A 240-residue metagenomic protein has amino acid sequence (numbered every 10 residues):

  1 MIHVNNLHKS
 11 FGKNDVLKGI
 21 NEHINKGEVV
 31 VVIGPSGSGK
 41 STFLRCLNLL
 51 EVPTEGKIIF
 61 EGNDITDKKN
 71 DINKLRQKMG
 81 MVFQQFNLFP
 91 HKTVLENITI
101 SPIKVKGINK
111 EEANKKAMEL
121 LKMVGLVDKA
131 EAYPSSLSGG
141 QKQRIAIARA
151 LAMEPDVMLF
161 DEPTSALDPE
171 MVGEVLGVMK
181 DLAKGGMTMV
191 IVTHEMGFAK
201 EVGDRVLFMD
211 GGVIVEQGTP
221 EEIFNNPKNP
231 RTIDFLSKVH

Functional and structural regions predicted by a protein language model:
M1-E222: ABC family nucleotide-binding domain
D210-G211, V215-H240: C-terminal boundary and immediately downstream tail of ABC-type ATPase nucleotide-binding domains
